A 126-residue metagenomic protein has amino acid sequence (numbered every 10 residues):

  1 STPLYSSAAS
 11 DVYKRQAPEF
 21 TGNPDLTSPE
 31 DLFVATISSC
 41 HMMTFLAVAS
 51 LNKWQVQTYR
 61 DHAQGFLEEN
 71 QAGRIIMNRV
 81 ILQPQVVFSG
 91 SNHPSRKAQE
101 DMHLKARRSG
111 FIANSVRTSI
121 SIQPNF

Functional and structural regions predicted by a protein language model:
S1-A9, Y13: Single conserved hydrophobic/aromatic residue that forms the stacking wall/gate of nucleotide- or nucleobase-binding
A8-A9, T36, A106: Small-residue (primarily alanine) positions within well-ordered alpha-helices, especially packing/interaction faces
Q16-L26, L82-S89: A short small-residue
T21-W54: Short, well-ordered alpha-helical segments
A49-T58, I112-R117: Short secondary-structure junctions
V56-P84: Mid-chain, well-packed structural core segment of small domains
G73-A98, M102-H103: Short, low-complexity, polybasic intrinsically disordered segments
S91, A98-F126: Mixed-charge, glycine-accented linear interaction segment located at domain edges/termini
